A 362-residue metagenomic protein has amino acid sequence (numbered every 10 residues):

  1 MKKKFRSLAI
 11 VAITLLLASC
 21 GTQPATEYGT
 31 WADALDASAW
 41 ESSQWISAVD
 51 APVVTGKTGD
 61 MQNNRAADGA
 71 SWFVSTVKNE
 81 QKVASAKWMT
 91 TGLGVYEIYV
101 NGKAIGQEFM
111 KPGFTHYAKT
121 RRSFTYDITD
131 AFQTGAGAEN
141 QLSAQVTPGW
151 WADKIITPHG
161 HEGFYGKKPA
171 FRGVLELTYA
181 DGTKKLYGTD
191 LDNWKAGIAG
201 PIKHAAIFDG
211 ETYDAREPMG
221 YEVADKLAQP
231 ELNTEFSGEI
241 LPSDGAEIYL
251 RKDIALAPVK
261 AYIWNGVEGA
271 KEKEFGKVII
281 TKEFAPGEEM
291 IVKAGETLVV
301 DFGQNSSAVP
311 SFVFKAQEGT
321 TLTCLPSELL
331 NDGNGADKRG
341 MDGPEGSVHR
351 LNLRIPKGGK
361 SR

Functional and structural regions predicted by a protein language model:
M1-A9: Bacterial N-terminal signal peptides that target proteins for export
A18-S19: C-terminal motif of bacterial Sec signal peptides marking the signal peptidase cleavage site
Q23-R362: Extracellular/oxidizing-compartment recognition motifs
